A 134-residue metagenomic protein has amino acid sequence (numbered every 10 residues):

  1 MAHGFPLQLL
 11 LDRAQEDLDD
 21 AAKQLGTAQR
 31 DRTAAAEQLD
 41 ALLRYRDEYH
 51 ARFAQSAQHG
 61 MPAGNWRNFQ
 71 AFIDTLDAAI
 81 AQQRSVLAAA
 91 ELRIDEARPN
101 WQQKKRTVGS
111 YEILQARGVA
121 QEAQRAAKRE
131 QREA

Functional and structural regions predicted by a protein language model:
M1-A134: Charge-rich amphipathic alpha-helical interaction elements
